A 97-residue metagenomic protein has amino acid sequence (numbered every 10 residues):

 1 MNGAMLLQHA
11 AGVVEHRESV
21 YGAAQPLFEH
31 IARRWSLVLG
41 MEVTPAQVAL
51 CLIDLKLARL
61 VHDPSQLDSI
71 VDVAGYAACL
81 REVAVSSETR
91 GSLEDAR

Functional and structural regions predicted by a protein language model:
M1-R97: Intrinsically disordered, low-complexity regulatory regions that flank transcription factor DNA-binding cores
